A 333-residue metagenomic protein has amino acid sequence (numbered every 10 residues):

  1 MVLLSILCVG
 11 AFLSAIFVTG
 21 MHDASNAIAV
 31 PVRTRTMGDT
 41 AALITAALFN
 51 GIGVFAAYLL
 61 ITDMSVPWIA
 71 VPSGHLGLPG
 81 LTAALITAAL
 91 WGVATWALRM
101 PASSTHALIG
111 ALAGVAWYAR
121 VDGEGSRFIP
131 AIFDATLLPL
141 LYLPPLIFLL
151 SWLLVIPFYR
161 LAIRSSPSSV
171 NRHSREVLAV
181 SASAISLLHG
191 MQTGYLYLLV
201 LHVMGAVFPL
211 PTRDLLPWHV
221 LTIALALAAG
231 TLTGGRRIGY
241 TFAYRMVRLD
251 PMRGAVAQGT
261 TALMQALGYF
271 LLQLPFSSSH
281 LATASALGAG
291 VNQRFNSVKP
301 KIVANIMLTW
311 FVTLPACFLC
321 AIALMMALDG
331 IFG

Functional and structural regions predicted by a protein language model:
M1-G333: Multi-pass alpha-helical transmembrane bundle typical of ion/small-solute transporters and intramembrane aspartyl
